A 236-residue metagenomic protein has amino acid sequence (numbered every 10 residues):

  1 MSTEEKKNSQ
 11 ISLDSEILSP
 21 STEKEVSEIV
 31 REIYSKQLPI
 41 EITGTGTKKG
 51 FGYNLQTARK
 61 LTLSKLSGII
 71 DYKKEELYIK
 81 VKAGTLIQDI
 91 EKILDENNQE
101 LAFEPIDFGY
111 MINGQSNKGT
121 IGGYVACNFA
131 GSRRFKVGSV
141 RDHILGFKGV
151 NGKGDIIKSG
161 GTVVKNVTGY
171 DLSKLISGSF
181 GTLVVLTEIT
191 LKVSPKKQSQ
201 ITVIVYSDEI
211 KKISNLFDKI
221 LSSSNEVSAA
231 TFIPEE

Functional and structural regions predicted by a protein language model:
N8-E41, L63-Q115, F129-T162, K196-V205 (+1 more regions): N-terminal glycine-rich flavin-associated loop
I42-K48: Glycine-rich beta-strand-to-loop/alpha-helix junction loops that act as flexible
G46, I106-D107, I233: Residue-level "edge-of-site" marker
K49-L55: Short glycine-biased active-site loop of nucleotidyltransferases that positions the nucleotide triphosphate and helps
Q56-L61: Short, well-ordered secondary-structure micro-motifs within conserved domains or adaptor modules
G123: Beta-strand-loop-alpha "switch" segments that mediate conformational coupling across diverse proteins
A126, L145-E236: C-terminal substrate-binding/cap subdomain adjacent to the FAD-binding core in PCMH-type and related FAD-linked
